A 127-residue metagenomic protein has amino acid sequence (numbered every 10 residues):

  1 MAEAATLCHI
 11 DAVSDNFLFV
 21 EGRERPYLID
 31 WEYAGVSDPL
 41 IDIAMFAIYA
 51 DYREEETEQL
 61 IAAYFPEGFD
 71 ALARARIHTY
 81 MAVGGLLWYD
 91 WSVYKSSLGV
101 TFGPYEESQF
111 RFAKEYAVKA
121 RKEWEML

Functional and structural regions predicted by a protein language model:
M1-I41: Active-site acidic catalytic loop and adjacent metal/ATP-binding pocket of ATP-dependent phosphoryl transfer enzymes
A2, E32, F46-Y49, H78: Generic anion/oxyanion-binding catalytic loop in active/binding sites
V36, E54-E58, Y116-A120: Short, surface-exposed, polar/charged, turn-prone segments marking secondary-structure boundaries
L40-F69, A82-V100, F112: Active-site activation/catalytic loop segments of kinase-like enzymes and analogous catalytic loops in related
F69-A75: Juxtamembrane loop-transmembrane helix junctions in multi-pass integral membrane proteins, especially the extracellular
A75, T79-V83: Start-of-helix signal in alpha-solenoid helical-repeat scaffolds, especially tetratricopeptide repeats
D90-L127: ATP/Mg2+ or Mg2+-diphosphate-binding catalytic cores that bind nucleotide phosphates or diphosphates via glycine-rich
